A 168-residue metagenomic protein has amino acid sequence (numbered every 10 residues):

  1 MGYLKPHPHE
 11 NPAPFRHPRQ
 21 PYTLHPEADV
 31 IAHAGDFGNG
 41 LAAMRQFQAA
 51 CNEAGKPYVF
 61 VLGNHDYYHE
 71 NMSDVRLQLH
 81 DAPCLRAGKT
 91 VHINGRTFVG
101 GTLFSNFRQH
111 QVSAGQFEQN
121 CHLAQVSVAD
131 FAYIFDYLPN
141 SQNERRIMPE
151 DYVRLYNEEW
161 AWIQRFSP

Functional and structural regions predicted by a protein language model:
M1-F60, D66-D74: N-terminal active-site segment of His-dependent metallophosphoesterases
P12, V59, L85-R86, V99: Structural detector of well-ordered beta-strand residues that form the stable sheet scaffold of enzyme domains
L24, L85-I93: Short acidic low-complexity segments
A32, R96-G101: Short hydrophobic-aromatic micro-motifs
Y68-E70, I93-F98, N106-Q109: Short catalytic/ligand-binding loop motif for oxyanion handling, primarily in non-cytosolic enzymes, centered on
E70-G88: Glycine/small-residue-rich loop that forms an oxyanion/phosphate-binding "nest" at active or ligand-binding sites
V99-P168: Active-site-proximal loop/helix segment associated with metal-binding centers of metalloenzymes
